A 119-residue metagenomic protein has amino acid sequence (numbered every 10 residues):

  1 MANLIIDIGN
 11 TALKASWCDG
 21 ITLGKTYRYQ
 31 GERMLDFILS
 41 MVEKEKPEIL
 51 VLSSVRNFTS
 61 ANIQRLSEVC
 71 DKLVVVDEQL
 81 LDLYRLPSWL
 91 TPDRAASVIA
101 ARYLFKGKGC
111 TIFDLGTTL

Functional and structural regions predicted by a protein language model:
M1-G24, A101, G107-L119: Gly/Thr-rich phosphate-binding beta-strand-loop-beta motif of the actin/hexokinase/Hsp70
S16-E32, L83-P87: Glycine-rich phosphate-binding "P-loop"
G31-M34, R56-F58: Short beta->alpha connector loops
L35-K44: Short amphipathic alpha-helix with an adjacent loop that forms part of the alpha/beta core around
L39, I63-Q64, V98: Short amphipathic alpha-helical segments and helix-helix/interface helices
K44-P92: Short beta-strand-loop/turn "lid" adjacent to the catalytic site in phosphate-handling enzymes
F58, A96-A100, L119: A general structural signal for short secondary-structure boundary/capping elements
D82-I112: Conserved phosphate-binding catalytic cores of ATP/NTP-utilizing and phosphoryl-transfer enzymes
